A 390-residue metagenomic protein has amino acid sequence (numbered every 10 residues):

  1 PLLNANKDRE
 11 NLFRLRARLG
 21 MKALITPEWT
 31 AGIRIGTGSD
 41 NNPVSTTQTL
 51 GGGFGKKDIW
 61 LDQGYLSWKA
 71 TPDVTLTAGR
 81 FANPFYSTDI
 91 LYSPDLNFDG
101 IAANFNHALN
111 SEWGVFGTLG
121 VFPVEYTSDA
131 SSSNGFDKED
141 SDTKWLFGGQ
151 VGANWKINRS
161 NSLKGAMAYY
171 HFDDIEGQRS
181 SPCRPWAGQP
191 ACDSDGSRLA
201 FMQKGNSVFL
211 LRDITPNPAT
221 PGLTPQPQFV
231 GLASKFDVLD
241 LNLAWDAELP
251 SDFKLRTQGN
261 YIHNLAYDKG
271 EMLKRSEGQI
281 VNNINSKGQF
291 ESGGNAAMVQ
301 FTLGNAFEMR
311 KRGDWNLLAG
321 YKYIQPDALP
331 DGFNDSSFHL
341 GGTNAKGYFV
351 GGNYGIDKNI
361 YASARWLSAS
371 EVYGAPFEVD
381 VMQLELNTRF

Functional and structural regions predicted by a protein language model:
P1, I33-T37, A78-R80, G117-P123 (+4 more regions): Transmembrane beta-barrel strands of outer-membrane/channel proteins
P1-L2, P43-L50, N83-D95, Y126-E139 (+5 more regions): Outer-membrane beta-barrel translocator domains and adjoining extracellular loop/strand segments of Gram-negative
P1-L76, F105-V115, W145, A153-S160 (+2 more regions): Beta-barrel outer-membrane channel/assembly domains of diderm bacteria
L3-N6, R184, D193-F390: Outer-membrane beta-barrel pore domains
P27-E28, P72-V74, A108-T118, S128-A130 (+4 more regions): Short loop/turn motifs that connect adjacent beta-strands in outer-membrane beta-barrel proteins
S39, P84, L109, P123-E125 (+5 more regions): Short loop/turn segments at secondary-structure transitions that flank enzyme active sites
L61, D95-F98, D314: Parallel beta-helix/beta-solenoid
P94-K204, L232-L239: Aromatic- and glycine-enriched pocket-lining scaffold segments that form the walls of small-molecule binding clefts
